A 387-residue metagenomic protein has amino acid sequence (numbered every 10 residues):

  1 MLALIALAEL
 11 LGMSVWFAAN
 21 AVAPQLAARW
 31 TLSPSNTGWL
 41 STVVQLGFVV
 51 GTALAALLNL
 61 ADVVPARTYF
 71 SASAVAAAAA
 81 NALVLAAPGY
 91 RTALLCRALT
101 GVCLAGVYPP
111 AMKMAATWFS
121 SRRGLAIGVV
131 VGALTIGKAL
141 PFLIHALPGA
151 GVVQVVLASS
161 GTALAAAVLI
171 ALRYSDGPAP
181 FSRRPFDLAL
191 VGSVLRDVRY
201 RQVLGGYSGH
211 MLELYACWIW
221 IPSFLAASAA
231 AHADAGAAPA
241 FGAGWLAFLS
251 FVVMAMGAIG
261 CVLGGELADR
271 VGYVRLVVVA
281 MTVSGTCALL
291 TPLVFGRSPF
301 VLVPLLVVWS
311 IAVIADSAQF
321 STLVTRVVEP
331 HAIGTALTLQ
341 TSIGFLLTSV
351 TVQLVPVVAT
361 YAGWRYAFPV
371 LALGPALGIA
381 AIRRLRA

Functional and structural regions predicted by a protein language model:
A19-A23, R199-A258, V262, S321 (+1 more regions): Extracytoplasmic gate region of multi-pass secondary transporters
T52-Y90, A268: Conserved MFS/SLC helix-loop-helix module at the cytosolic interface between two early adjacent transmembrane helices
T68-A82, R275-L290, P369: Structural signature of the two symmetry-related core transmembrane helices
C96-A133: Cytoplasmic helix-loop-helix junction between adjacent transmembrane helices in 12-TM secondary transporters
S121, V129-Y174: Helix-loop-helix hairpin linking two adjacent transmembrane segments in secondary transporters
S175-G205: Juxtamembrane intracellular "pre-TM" segments in multi-pass secondary transporters
V271-F320: C-terminal transmembrane helical hairpin of 12-TM major facilitator-type secondary transporters
T325-A362: A late C-terminal transmembrane helix in Major Facilitator Superfamily
